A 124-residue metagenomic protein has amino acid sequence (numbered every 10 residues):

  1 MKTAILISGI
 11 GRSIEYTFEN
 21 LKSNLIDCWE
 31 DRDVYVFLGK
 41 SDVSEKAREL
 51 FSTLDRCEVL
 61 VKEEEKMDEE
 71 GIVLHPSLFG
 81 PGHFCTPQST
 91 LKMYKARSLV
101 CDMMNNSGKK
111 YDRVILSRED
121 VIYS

Functional and structural regions predicted by a protein language model:
M1-E19: N-proximal low-complexity "stem/linker" segments adjacent to membrane-targeting elements
K2-T3, D31-R32, Y111-D112: Local beta-strand N-terminus motif with an aromatic residue
I5-I7, V34-V36, L116: Structural beta-sheet core signal
G11, T90, E119-Y123: Acidic metal-phosphate-binding loop of nucleotide-sugar-dependent transferases
N20-R32: Short, acidic, metal-binding catalytic loop of nucleotide-sugar glycosyltransferases
F37-K109: Active-site-proximal specificity loops/subdomain of glycosyltransferases
K110-I122: Short beta-strand-to-loop acidic/aromatic patch adjacent to the donor-nucleotide binding site
